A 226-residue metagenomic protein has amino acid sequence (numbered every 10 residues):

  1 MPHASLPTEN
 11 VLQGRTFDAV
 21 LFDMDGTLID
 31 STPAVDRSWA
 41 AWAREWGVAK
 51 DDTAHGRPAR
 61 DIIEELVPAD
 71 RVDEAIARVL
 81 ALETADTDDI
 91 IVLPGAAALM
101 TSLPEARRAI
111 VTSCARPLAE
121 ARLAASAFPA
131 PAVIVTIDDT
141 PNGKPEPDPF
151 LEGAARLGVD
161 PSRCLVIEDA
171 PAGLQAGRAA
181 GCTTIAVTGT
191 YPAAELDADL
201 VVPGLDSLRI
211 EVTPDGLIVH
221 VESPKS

Functional and structural regions predicted by a protein language model:
M1-D18, T101, R107, R116-S226: Asp-based, Mg2+/Mn2+-dependent phosphohydrolase catalytic module
H3-T8, Q13-R107, A115-P117, F128: N-terminal helical cap/lid subdomain that shapes the substrate entry/recognition surface in HAD-like hydrolases
V111: Glycine- and other small-residue-rich loops at beta-strand/loop junctions that grip anionic moieties
